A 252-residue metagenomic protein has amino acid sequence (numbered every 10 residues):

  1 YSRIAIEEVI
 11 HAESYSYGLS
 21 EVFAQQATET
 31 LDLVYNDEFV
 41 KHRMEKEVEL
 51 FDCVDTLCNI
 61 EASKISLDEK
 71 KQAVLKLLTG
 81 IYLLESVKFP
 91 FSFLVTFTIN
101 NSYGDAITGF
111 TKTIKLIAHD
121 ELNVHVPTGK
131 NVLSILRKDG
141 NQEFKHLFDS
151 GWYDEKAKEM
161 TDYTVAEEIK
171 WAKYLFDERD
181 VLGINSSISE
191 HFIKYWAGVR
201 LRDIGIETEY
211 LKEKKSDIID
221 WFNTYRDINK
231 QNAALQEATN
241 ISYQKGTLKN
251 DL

Functional and structural regions predicted by a protein language model:
Y1-L252: Non-heme di-metal
